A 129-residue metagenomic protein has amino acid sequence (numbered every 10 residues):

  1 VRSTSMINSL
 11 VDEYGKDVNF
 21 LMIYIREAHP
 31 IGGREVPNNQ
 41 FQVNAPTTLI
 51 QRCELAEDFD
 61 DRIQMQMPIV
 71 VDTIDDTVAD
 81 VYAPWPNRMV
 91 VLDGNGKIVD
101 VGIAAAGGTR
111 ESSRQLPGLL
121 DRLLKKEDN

Functional and structural regions predicted by a protein language model:
V1-I63: Structural microenvironment flanking redox-active thiols in thiol-disulfide oxidoreductases
G15-N19, Q64-P68, P86-N87, G94: Loop/turn elements at helix/coil->beta-strand transitions in domains of secreted/extracellular proteins
N19, G32-G33, P68, G108 (+1 more regions): Short linear functional motifs in flexible/disordered or boundary regions
V71-T73: Short loop/edge segments at beta-strand edges and connector loops that shape dinucleotide/nucleotide cofactor-binding
D75-N129: Thiol-/selenol-based redox modules, centered on thioredoxin-like and closely related oxidoreductase domains
